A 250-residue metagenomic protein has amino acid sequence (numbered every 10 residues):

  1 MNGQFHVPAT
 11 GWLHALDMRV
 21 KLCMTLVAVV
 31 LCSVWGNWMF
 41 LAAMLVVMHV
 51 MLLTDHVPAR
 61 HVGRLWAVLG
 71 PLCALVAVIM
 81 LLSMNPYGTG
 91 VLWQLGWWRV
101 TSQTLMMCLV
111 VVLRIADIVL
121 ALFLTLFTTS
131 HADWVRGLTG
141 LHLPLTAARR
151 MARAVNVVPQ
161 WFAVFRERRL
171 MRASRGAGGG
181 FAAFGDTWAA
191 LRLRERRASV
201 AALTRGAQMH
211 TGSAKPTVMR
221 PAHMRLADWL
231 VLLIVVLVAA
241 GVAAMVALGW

Functional and structural regions predicted by a protein language model:
M1-W38, M44-L53, Q160-W250: Transmembrane alpha-helix interface motif
T10, H14, H56-H61, L95 (+3 more regions): Membrane-helix interfacial "entry" motifs
K21-L22, R60-G70, V231: Alpha-helical transmembrane segments and their helix-start/interface "positive-inside/aromatic belt" motifs in integral
W38, V57-A59, L143-A147: Membrane-helix interface segments
V47-V57, P71-V76: Alpha-helical transmembrane segments and their membrane-interface exit regions
G63-R175: Juxtamembrane/interface alpha-helical elements of multi-pass membrane proteins
